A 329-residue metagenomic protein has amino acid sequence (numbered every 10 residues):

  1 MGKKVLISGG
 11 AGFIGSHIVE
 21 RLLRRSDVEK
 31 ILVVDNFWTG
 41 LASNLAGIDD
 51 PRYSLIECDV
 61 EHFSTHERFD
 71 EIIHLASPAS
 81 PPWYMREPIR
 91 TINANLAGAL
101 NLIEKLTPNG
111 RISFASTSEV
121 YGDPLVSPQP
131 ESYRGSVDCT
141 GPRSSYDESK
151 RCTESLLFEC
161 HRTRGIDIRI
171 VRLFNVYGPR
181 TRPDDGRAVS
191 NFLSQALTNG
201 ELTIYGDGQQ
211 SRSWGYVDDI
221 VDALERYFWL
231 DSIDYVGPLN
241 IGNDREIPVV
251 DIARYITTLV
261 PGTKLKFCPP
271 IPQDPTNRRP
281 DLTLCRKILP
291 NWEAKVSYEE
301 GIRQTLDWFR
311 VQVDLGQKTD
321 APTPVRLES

Functional and structural regions predicted by a protein language model:
M1-V176, D307-Q312, K318, P322-S329: N-terminal Rossmann-like NAD(P)+-binding domain of SDR-like oxidoreductases, especially those catalyzing
S8, M85, N93-L96, Y146-K150 (+5 more regions): Short, solvent-exposed loop/helix junctions and linker helices that flank or host conserved functional motifs
A11-I14, A42, L100, P124 (+5 more regions): Gly/Ser/Thr-rich beta-alpha loop segments that engage phosphate groups in nucleotides
N36, S77, T117, P179 (+3 more regions): Conserved donor-binding loops in enzymes that form glycosidic bonds
D49, G141, T181-D185, R245 (+2 more regions): Residue-level signature of the cytosolic catalytic core of signaling kinases
D59, N101, N175, S194-S329: C-terminal substrate-binding subdomain of Rossmann-fold SDR/epimerase-dehydratase oxidoreductases
D138-S149, L173, T181-V189, S213-V217: The catalytic Tyr-centered alpha-helix of NAD(P)H-dependent dehydrogenases
C152, L156, C160, F192 (+2 more regions): Hydrophobic alpha-helix immediately C-terminal to the catalytic Tyr-X-X-X-Lys motif of short-chain
